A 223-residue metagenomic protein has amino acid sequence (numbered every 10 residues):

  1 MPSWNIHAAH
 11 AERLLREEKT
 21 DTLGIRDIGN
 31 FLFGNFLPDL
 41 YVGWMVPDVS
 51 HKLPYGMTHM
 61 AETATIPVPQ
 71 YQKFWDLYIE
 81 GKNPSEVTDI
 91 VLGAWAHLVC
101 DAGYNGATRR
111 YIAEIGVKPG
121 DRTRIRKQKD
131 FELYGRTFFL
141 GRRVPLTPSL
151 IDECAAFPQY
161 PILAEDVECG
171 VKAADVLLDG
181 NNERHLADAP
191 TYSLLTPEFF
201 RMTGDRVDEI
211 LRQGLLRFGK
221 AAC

Functional and structural regions predicted by a protein language model:
M1-C223: N-terminal leader/auxiliary helical segments
